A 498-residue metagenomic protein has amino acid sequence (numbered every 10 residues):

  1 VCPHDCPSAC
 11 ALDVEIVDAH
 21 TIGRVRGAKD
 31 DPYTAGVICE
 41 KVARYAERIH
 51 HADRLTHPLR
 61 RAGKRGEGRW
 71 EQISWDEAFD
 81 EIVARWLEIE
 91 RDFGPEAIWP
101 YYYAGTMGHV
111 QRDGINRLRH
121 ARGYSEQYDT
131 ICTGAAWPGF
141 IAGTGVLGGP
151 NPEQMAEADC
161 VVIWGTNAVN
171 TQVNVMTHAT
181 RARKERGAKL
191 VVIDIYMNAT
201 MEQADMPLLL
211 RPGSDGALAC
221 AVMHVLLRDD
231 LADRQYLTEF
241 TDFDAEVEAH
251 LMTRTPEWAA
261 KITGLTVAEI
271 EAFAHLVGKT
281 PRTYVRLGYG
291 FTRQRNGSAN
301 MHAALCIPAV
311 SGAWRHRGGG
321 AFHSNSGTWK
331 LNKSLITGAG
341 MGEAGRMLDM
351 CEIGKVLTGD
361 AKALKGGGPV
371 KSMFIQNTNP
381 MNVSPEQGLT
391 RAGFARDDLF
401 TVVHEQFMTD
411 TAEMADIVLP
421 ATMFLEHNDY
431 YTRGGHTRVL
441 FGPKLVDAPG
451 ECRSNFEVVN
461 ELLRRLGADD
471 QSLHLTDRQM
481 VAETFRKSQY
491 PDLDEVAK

Functional and structural regions predicted by a protein language model:
V1, T390, R396-F400, H404-F407 (+1 more regions): Phosphate/diphosphate-binding loops
V1-D229, F243, T266, Q376 (+1 more regions): N-terminal export/assembly segments and adjacent metallocofactor-ligating motifs of anaerobic energy-metabolism
R61-Q72, E77, D229-V267, V446-K498: N-terminal leader/propeptide and maturation segments of large enzyme subunits in energy/redox metabolism and hydrolases
F79-I98, N151-C160, H250, E271-Y284 (+1 more regions): Glycine-rich phosphate/diphosphate-binding loops that line cofactor/substrate pockets in enzymes
F93-A97, A232-L237, Y284, R315-F322 (+1 more regions): Flexible, glycine/charged-enriched surface loops at secondary-structure junctions
D113-A182, R186-I193, T200, G216-C220 (+4 more regions): Extended redox/cofactor-interaction regions of prokaryotic respiratory oxidoreductases
E202-L210, T422, T437-P449: Short beta-alpha connecting loops at secondary-structure transitions that line or flank enzyme active sites
V222, E239-L357, K487: Active-site phosphate/pyrophosphate-binding segments
